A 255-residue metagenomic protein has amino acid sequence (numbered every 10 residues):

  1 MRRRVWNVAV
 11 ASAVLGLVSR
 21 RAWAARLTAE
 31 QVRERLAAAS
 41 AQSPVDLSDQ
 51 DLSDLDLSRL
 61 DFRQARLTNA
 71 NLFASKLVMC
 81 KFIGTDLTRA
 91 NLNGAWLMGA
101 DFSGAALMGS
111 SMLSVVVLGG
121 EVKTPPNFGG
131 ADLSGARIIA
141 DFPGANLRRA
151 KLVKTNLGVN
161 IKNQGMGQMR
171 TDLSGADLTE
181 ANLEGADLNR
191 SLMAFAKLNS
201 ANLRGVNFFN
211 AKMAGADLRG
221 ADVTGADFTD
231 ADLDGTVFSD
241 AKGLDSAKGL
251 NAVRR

Functional and structural regions predicted by a protein language model:
R3-N7: N-terminal export leaders
A11-S12, A22: Cleavable N-terminal signal peptides
W23-R255: Tandem repeat scaffolds
